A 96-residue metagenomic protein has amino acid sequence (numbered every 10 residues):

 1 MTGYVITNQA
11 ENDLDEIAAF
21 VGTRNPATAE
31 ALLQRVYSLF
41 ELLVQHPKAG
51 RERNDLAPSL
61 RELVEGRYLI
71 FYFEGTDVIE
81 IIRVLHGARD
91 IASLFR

Functional and structural regions predicted by a protein language model:
T2-L56, L60: Basic, Lys/Arg-enriched alpha-helical interface segments
Q45, E65, R96: Phosphate-coordinating loops and pocket residues in cytosolic domains that bind phosphorylated ligands
S59-E62, I70: A beta-hairpin/wing motif
Y68-L69, F73-R96: Enriched for short, Lys/Arg-rich terminal
